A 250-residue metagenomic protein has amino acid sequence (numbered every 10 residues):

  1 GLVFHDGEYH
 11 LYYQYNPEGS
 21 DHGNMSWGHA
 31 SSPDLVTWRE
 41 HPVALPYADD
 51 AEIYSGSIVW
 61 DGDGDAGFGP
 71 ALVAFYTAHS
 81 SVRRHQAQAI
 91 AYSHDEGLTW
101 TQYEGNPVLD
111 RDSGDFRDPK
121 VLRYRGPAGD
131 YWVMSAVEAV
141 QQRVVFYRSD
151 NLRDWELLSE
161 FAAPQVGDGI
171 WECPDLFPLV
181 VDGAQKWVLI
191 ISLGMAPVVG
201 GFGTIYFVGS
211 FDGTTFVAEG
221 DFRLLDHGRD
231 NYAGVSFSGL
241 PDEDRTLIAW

Functional and structural regions predicted by a protein language model:
G1-P119, R123-C173, V180-G228, P241-W250: Beta-rich carbohydrate-recognition and catalytic domains
Y232-A233: Glycine-rich, charged/polar anion/phosphate-binding loops that engage phosphate groups from diverse ligands
S236: Anionic-ligand-binding alpha/beta catalytic cores of soluble enzymes and soluble regulatory domains that recognize
